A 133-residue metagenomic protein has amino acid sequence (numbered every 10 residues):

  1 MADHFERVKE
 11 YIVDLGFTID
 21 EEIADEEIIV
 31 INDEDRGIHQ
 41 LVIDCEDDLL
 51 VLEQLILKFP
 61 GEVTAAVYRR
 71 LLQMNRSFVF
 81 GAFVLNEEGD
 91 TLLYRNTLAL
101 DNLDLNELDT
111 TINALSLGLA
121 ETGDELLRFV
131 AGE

Functional and structural regions predicted by a protein language model:
M1-I38, S77, V84-L85: Charge-rich, low-complexity N-terminal segments
E26-I29, L50, D90-L92: Hydrophobic residues embedded in beta-strands of well-ordered beta-sheets
E34-F59: Long, continuous compositionally biased terminal/linker segments
E53-T91, T97: Short, internal acidic amphipathic alpha-helical interface segments that mediate docking to partner proteins
V84-S116: A short, solvent-exposed beta-edge/loop patch
L117, L126: Long, contiguous binding/interaction regions
L127-E133: Short, highly charged C-terminal tails/helix-capping segments
